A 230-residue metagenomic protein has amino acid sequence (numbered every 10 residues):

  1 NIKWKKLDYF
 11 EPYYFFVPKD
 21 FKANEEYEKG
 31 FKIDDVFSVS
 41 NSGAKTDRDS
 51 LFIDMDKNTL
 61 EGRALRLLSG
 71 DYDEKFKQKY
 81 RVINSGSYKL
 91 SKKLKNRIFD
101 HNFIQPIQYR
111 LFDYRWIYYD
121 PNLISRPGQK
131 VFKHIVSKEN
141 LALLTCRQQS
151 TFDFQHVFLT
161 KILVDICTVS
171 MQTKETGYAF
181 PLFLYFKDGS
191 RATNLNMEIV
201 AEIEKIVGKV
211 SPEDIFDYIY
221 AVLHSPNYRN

Functional and structural regions predicted by a protein language model:
N1-N230: Sequence-level detector for compositionally biased, low-complexity segments
